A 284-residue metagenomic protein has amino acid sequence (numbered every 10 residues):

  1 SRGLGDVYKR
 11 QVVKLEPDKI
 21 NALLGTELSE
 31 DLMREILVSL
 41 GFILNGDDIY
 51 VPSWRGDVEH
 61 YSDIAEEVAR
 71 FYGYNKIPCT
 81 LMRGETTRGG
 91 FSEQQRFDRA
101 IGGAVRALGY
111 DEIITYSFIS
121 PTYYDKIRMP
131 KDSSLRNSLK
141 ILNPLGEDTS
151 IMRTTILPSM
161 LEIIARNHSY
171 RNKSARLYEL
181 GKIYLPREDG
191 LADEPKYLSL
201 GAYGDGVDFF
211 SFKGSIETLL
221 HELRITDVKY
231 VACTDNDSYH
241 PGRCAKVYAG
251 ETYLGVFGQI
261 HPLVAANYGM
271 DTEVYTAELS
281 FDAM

Functional and structural regions predicted by a protein language model:
S1-R2, D6, V12, D111-M284: TRNA-recognition modules of translation machinery and tRNA-sensing kinases, especially anticodon-binding
V7-Y8, V68: Hydrophobic aliphatic residue packing
V13-K173: Extended, well-folded interaction surfaces typified by the phenylalanyl-tRNA synthetase beta subunit core
